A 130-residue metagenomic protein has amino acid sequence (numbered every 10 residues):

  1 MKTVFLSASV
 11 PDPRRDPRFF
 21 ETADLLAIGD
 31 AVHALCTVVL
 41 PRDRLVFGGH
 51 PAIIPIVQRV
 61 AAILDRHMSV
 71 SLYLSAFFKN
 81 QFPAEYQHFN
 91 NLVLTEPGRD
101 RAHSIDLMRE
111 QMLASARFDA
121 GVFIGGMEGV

Functional and structural regions predicted by a protein language model:
M1-V4: Extreme N-terminal starter segment of soluble prokaryotic enzymes
A8-R18, T22-V130: Acidic/glycine-enriched connector segments
